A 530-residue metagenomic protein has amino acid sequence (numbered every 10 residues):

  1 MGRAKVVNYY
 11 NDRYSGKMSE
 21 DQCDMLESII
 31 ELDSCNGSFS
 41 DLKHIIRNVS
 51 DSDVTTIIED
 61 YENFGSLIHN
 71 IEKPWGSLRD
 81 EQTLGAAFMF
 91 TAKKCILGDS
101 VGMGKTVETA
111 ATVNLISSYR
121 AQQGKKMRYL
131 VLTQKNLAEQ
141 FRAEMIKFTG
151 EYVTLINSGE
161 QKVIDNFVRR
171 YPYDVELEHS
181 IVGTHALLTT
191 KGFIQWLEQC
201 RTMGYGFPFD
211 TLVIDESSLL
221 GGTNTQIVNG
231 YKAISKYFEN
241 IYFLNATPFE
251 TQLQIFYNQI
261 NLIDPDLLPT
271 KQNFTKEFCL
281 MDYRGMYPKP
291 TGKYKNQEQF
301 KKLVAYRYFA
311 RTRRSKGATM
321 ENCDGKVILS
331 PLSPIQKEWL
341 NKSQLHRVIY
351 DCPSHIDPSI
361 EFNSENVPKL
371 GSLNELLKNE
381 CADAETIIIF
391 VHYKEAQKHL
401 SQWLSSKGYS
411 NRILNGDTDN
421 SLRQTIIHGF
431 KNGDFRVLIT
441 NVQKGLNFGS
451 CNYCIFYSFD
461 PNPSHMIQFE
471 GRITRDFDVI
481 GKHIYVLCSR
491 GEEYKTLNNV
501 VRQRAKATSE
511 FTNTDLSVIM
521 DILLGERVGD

Functional and structural regions predicted by a protein language model:
E59-I96: Conserved pre-motif I regulatory segment
K93, S100, S217, T223-N224 (+7 more regions): Interdomain linker/hinge connecting the two RecA-like lobes of the SF2 helicase core
K93-T112: Walker A/P-loop
T106, L188-W196, T251-L253, Q397-S401 (+2 more regions): SF2 helicase motor core recognition
K126-R128, A143, K147-G150, Q161-E178 (+3 more regions): Conserved P-loop NTPase motor "coupling/switch" region that bridges the ATPase
I164-S180, H185-P208: Conserved helix/coil segment N-terminal to the catalytic DExD/H
F390, G408-N441: Conserved helicase ATPase core of P-loop NTP-dependent helicases/translocases
P461-I467, T474-D530: A conserved SF2-helicase RecA2
